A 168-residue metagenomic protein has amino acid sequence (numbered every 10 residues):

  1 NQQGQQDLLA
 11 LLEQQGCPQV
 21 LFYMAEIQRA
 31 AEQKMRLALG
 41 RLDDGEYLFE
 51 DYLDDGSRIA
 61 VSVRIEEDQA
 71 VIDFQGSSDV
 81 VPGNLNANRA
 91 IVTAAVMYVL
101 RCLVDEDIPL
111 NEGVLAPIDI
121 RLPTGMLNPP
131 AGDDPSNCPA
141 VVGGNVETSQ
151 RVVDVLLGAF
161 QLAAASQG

Functional and structural regions predicted by a protein language model:
N1-E32, R151, V155-L156, F160 (+1 more regions): N-terminal leader/propeptide and maturation segments of large enzyme subunits in energy/redox metabolism and hydrolases
L9-F22, F74-A87, D133-V142: Glycine- and acidic
L12-Q69, G144: Gly/Pro-rich turn-and-neighbor structural signature
Q19, D55-I59, A70-V71, S78-P82 (+2 more regions): Flexible loop/turn segments at secondary-structure boundaries
M35, F49, I59-V63, A70 (+4 more regions): Extended, hydrophobic alpha-helical segments in both membrane/secreted and soluble proteins
L37-D44, D68-V71, S77-S78, C102-E106 (+1 more regions): Conserved helix-loop functional segments at active or binding sites
F49, D73-F74, I120-L122: General beta-strand structural signal in soluble alpha/beta enzymes
N84, N88, M97-G168: Hydrophobic core positions in small helical hairpin nucleic-acid-binding modules
